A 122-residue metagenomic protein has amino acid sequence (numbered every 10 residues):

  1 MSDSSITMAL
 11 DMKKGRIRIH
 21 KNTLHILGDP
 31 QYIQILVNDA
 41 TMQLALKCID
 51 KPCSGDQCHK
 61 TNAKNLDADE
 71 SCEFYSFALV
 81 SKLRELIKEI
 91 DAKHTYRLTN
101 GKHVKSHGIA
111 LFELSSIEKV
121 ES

Functional and structural regions predicted by a protein language model:
M1-D3, G28, Y96: Short solvent-exposed loop/turn micro-motifs enriched in small/polar/acidic residues
M1-K14: Glycine-rich loop/turn
M8-L10, I35, G101-H103: A structural signal for short hydrophobic beta-strand segments in well-ordered beta-sheet cores
R16-L27, S76-R84: Short beta-strand-centered segments at strand-helix junctions
R18-H20, H25-K51: Short, well-structured hydrophobic secondary-structure segments
D39-A40, A45-S122: Mature exported/compartmentalized surface modules and terminal targeting/interaction regions
